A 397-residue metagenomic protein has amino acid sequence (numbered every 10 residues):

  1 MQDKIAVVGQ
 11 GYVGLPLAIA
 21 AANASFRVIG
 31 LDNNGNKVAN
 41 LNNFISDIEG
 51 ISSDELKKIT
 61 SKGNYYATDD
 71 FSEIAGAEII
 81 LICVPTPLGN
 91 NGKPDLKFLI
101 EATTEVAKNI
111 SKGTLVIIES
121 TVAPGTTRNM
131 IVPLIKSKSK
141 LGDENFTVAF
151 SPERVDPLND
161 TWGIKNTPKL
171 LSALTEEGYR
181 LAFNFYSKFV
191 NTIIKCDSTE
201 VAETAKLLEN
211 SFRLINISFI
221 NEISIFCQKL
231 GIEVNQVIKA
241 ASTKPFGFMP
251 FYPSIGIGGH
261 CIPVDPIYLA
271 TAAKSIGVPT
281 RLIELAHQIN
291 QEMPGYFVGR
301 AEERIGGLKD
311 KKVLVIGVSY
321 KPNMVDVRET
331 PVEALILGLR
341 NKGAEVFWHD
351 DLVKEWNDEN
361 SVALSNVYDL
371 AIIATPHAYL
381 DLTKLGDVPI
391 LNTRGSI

Functional and structural regions predicted by a protein language model:
M1-I397: Structural/interface elements that position substrates and couple domains in central-metabolism enzymes
